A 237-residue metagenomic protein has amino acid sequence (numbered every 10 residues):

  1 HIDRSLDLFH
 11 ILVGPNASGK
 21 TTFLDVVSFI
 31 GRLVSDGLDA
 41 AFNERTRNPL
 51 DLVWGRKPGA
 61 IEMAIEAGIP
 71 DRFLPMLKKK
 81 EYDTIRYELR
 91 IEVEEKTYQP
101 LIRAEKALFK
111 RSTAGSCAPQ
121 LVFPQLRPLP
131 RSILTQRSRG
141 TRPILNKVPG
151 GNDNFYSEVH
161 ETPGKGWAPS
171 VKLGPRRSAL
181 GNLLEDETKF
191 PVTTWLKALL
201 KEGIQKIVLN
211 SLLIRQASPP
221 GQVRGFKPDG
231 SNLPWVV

Functional and structural regions predicted by a protein language model:
H1-D3: Extreme N-terminal "head/tail" segments of very large remodeling/mechanoenzyme assemblies
S5-D7: Residues immediately N-terminal to the Walker A/P-loop in ABC ATPase nucleotide-binding domains
L12: Hydrophobic anchor at the beta1->P-loop junction of P-loop NTPases
P15: P-loop (Walker A) phosphate-binding loop of NTP-binding proteins
K20: Conserved lysine of the Walker
D25-I102: Conserved P-loop NTP-binding catalytic core
L77-V237: Electropositive, glycine-dotted interaction segments that contact anionic polymers or phosphate-rich ligands
